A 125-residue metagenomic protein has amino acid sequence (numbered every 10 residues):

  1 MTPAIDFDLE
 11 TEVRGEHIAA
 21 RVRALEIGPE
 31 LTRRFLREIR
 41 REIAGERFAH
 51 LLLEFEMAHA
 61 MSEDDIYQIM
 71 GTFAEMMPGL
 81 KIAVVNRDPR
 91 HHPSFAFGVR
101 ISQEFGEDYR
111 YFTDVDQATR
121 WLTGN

Functional and structural regions predicted by a protein language model:
T2-N125: Amphipathic, Lys/Arg-enriched alpha-helical "gate/interface" segment within cytosolic domains that mediates
